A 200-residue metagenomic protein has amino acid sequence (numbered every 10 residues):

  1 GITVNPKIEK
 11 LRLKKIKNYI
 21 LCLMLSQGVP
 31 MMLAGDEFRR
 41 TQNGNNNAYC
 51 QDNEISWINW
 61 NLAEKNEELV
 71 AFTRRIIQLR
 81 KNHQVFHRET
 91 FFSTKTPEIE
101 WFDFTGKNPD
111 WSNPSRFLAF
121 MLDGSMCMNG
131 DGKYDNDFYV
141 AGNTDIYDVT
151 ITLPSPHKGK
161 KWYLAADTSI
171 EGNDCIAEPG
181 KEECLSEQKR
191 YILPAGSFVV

Functional and structural regions predicted by a protein language model:
G1-I8: Alpha-amylase-like alpha-glycosidases and glucanotransferases acting on alpha-linked glucans and related
E9-L13, K17, C22-M32, D36-V200: Carbohydrate-interacting/catalytic domains
